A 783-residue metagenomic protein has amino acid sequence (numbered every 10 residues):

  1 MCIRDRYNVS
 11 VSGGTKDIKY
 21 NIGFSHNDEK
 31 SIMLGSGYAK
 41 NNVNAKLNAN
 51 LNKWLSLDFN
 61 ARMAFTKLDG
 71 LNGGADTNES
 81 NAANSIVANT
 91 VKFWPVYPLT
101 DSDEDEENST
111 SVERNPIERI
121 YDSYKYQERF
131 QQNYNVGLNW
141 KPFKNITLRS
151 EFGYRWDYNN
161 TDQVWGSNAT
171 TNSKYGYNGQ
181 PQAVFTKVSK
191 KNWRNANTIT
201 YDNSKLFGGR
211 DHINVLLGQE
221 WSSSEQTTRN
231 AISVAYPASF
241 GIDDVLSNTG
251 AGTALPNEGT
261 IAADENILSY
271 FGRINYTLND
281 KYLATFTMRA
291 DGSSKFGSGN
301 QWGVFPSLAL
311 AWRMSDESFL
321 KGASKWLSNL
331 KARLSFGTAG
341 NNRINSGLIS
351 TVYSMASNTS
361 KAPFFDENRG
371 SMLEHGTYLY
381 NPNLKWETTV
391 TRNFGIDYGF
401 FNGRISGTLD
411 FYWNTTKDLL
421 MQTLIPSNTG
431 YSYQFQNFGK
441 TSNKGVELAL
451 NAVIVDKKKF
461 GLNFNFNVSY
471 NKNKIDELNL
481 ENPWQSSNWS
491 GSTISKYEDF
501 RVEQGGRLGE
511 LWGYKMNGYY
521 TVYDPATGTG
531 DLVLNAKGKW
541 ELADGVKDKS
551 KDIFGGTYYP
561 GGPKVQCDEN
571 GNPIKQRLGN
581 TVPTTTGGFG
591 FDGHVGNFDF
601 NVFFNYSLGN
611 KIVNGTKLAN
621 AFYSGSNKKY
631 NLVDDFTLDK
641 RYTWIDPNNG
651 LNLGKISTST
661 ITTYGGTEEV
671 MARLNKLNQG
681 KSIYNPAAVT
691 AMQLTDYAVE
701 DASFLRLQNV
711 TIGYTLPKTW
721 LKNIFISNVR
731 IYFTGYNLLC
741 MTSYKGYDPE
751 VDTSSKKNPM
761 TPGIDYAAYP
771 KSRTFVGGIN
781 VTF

Functional and structural regions predicted by a protein language model:
M1-L34, L71-T77, S102-K125, N139-F143 (+5 more regions): Residues embedded in well-ordered regular secondary structure
R4, K325-S328, T416, K474 (+4 more regions): C-terminal beta-signal and adjacent terminal beta-strands/loops of Gram-negative outer-membrane beta-barrel proteins
R4-L71, V87, Q131-N135: Transmembrane beta-barrel wall of Gram-negative outer-membrane proteins
K40, K46-L55, N60-F65, G73 (+3 more regions): Extracellular/periplasmic, surface-exposed regions of secreted and cell-surface proteins
R62, N78-S80: Eukaryotic trafficking/adaptor scaffold IDRs
R229-P237, Q436, V453-G579, I612 (+1 more regions): Conserved small-residue
P583-G609, D696-K718: C-terminal substrate/ligand-recognition segments
